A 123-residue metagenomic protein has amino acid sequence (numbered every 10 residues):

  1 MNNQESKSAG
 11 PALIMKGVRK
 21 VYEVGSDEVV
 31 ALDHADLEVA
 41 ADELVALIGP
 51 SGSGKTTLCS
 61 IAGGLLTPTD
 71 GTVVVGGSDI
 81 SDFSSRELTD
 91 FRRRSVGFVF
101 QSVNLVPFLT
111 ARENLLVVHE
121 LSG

Functional and structural regions predicted by a protein language model:
S8-A12, V21-H34: A short, flexible loop at the N-terminus of ABC-type nucleotide-binding domains that lies
M15-V18, V30-A40, G71: Conserved beta-strand
S26-V29, I80-G97: ABC ATPase NBD coupling module
V45-A46, F98: Short beta-strand immediately N-terminal to the Walker A/P-loop
I48-P50: The feature captures the beta-strand-to-loop junction immediately N-terminal to the Walker
G63: Helix-to-loop junction immediately C-terminal to a conserved catalytic motif
G71-D79: Conserved ABC transporter NBD signature motif
L109-H119: Short coil-to-helix segment of the ABC ATPase nucleotide-binding domain corresponding to the Q-loop/switch region
